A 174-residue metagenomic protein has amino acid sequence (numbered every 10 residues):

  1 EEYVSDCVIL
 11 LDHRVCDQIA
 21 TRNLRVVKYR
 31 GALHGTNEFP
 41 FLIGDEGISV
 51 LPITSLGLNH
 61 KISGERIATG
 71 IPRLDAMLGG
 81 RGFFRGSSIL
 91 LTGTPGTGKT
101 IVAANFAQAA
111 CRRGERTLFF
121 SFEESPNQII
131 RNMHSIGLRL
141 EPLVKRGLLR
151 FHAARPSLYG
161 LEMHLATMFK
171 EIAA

Functional and structural regions predicted by a protein language model:
H13-A68, P72, A173: Conserved P-loop NTPase
G70-G82: Pre-Walker A adenine-sensing motif
F84-I89, E115: Pre-Walker A (Motif I) flank of P-loop NTPase domains
L91-G93, F119: Hydrophobic anchor at the beta1->P-loop junction of P-loop NTPases
G96: Walker A (P-loop) phosphate-binding loop of P-loop NTPases
K99: Conserved lysine of the Walker
V102, F106: Hydrophobic positions on the alpha1 helix immediately C-terminal to the Walker A/P-loop
E115-A174: Conserved inter-motif catalytic segment of the P-loop NTP-binding fold
